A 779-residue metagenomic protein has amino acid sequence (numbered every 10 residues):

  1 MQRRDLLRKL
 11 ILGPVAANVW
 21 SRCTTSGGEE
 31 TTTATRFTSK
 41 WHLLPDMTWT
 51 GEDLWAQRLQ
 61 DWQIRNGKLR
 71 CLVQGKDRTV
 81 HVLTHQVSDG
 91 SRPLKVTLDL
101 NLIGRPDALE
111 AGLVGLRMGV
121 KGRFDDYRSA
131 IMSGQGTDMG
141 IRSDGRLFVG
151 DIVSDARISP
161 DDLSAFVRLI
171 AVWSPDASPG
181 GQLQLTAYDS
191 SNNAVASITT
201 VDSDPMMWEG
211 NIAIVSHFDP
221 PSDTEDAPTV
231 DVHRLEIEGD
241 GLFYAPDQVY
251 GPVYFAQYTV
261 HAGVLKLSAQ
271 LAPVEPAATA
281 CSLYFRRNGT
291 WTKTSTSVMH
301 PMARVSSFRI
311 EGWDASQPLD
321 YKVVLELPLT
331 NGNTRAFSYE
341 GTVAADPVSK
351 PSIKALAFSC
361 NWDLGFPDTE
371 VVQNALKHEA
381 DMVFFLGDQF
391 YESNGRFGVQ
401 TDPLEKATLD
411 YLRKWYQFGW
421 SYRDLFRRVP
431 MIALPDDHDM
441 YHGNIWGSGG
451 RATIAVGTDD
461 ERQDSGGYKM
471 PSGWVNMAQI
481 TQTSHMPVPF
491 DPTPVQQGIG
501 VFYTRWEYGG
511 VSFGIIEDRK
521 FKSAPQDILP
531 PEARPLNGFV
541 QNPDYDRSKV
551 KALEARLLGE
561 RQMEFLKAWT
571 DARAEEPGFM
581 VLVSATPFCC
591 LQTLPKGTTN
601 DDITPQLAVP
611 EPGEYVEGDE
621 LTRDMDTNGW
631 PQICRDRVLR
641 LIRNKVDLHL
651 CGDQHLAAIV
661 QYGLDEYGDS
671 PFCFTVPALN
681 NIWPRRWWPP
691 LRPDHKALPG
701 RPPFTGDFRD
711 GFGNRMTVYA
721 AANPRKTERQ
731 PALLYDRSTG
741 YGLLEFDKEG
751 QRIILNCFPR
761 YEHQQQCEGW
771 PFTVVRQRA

Functional and structural regions predicted by a protein language model:
M1, S21-W41: C-terminal segment of N-terminal export signals and the immediately downstream linker at the start of the mature
D5-G28, S316: N-terminal export signals
D61-R78: Short carbohydrate-recognition loop motifs
V73-D151: Secretory/extracellular carbohydrate-interaction modules and structurally similar beta-sandwich "look-alikes"
L98, D161-T199: Carbohydrate-binding surfaces in secreted/extracellular proteins
G115-A177, T705, R709-L733: Glycine-aromatic-enriched beta-strand/loop faces of beta-sandwich-type recognition domains, especially lectin-like
A196-A227: Flexible glycan-contacting loops in extracellular carbohydrate-active proteins
P221-T224, P228-L242, V260-A262, L271 (+2 more regions): Long, structured stretches of catalytic cores involved in phosphate-ester chemistry, encompassing
